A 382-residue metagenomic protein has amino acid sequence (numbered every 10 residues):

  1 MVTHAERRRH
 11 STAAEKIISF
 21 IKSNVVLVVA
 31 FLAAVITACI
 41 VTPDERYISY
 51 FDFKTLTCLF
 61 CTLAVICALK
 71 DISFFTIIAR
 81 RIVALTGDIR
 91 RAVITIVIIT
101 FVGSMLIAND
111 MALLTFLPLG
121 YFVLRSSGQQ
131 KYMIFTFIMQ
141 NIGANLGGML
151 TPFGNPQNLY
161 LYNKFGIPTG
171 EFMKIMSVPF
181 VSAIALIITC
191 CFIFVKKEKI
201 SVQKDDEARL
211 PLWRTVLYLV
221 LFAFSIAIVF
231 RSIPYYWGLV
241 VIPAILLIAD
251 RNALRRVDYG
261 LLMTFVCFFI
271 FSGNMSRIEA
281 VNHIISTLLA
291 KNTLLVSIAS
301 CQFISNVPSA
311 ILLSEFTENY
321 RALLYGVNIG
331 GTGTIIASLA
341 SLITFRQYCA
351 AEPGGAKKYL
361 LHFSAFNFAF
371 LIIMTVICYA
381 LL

Functional and structural regions predicted by a protein language model:
V2-E6, E15-R46, C58-S73, F194-K197 (+4 more regions): Structural signal for alpha-helical transmembrane segments and their membrane-water exit/capping regions in multi-pass
A14-V29, D88-I89, R209-L217, L361: N-terminal membrane topogenic signal
Y50, I72, T76-A79, L221-E318: Transmembrane helical segments that form the transport core of multi-pass membrane transport proteins
F53-T55, A84-V97, S126-T136, L212-L217 (+2 more regions): Membrane-interfacial loop-to-helix junctions in multi-pass transporters
I98, V102-L146, I311-Y325, P353-K357 (+1 more regions): Hydrophobic transmembrane alpha-helices that form the pore/transport pathway of multi-pass ion and small-solute
S104-L114, I134-F165, S305-A310, L323-C349: Alpha-helical transmembrane segments and, especially, the helix-loop junctions at the ends of these helices
F172-R251, L360-I373: Core mid-bundle transmembrane helix pairs that form the ion/substrate translocation pathway in diverse multi-pass
M173-I184, L295-L382: C-terminal transmembrane helix pair
